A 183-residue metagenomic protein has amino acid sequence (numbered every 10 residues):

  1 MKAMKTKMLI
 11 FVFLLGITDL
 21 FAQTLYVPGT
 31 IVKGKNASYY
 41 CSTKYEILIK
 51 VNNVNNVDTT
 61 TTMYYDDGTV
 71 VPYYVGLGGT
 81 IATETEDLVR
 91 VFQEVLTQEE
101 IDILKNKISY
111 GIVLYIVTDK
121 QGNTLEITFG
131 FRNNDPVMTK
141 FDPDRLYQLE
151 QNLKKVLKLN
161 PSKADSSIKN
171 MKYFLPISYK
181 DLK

Functional and structural regions predicted by a protein language model:
M1-I31: Bacterial Sec-dependent N-terminal signal peptides
Q23-K183: Charge-biased low-complexity segments
